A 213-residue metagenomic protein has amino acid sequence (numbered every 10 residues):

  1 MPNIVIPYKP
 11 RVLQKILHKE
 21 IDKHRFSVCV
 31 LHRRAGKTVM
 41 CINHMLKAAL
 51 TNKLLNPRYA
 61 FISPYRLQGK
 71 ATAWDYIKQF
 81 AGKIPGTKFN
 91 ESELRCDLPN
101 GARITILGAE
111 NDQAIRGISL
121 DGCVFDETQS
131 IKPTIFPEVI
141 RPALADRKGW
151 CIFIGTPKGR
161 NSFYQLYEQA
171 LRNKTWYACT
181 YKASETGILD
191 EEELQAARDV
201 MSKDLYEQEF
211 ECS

Functional and structural regions predicted by a protein language model:
M1-S213: Phosphate/NTP-binding elements of NTP-utilizing enzymes
